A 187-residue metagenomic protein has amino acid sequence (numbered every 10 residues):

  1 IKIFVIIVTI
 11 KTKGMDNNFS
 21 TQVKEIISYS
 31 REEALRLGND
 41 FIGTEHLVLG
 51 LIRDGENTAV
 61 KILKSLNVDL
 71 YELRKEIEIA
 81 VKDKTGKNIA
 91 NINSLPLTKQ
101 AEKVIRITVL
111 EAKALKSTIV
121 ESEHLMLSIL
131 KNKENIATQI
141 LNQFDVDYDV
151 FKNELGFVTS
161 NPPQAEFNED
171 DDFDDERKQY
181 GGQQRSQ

Functional and structural regions predicted by a protein language model:
K2-Q187: Histone-fold recognition with a strong bias for associated Lys/Arg-rich disordered tails
